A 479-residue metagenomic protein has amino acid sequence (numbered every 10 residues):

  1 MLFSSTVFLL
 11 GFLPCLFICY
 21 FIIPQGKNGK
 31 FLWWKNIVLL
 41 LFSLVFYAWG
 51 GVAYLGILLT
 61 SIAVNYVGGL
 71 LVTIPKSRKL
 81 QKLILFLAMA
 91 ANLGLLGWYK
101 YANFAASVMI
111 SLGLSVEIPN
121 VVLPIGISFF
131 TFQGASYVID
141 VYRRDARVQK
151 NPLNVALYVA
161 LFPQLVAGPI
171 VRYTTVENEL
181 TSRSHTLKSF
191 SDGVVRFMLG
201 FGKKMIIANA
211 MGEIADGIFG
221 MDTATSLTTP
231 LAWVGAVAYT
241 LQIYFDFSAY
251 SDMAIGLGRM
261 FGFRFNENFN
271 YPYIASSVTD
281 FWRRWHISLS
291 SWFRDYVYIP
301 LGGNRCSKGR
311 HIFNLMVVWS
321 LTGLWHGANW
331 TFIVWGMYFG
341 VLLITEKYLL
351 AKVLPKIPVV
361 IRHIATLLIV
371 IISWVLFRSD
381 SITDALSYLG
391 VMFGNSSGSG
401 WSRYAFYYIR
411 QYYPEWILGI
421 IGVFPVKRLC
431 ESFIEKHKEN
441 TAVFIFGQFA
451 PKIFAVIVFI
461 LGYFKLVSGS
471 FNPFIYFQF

Functional and structural regions predicted by a protein language model:
M1-Q478: Membrane-embedded transmembrane alpha-helical bundles that form the catalytic cores of multi-pass lipid-modifying
